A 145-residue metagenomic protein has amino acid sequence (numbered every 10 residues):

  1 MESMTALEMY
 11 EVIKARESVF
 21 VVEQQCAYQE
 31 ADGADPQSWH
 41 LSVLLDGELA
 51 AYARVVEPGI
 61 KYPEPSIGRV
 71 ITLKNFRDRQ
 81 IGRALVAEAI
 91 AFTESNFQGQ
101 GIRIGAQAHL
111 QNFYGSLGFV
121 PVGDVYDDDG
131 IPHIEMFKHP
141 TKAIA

Functional and structural regions predicted by a protein language model:
M1-H40, L44-A50, A145: Short amphipathic alpha-helix that is part of the acyltransferase structural core
A31-P36, G59, D127-D128: A short beta-turn/loop motif at secondary-structure boundaries
S42, E48-P58, E64-I71: Conserved beta-strand in the GNAT
P58-I67, R77, N96-Q100, G130-P132: A conserved beta-turn-beta hairpin within the catalytic core of GNAT-like acetyltransferases that forms part
E64, D78, R83, F113 (+1 more regions): C-terminal structural segments of small proteins and small subunits
T72, D78-A91: Conserved acetyl-CoA-binding loop-helix of GNAT-fold acetyltransferases
V86, T93-A106: Conserved GNAT acetyl-CoA-binding A-motif
R103-G105, G115, V120-E135: Conserved catalytic-core motifs of GNAT/GCN5-like acyltransferases
